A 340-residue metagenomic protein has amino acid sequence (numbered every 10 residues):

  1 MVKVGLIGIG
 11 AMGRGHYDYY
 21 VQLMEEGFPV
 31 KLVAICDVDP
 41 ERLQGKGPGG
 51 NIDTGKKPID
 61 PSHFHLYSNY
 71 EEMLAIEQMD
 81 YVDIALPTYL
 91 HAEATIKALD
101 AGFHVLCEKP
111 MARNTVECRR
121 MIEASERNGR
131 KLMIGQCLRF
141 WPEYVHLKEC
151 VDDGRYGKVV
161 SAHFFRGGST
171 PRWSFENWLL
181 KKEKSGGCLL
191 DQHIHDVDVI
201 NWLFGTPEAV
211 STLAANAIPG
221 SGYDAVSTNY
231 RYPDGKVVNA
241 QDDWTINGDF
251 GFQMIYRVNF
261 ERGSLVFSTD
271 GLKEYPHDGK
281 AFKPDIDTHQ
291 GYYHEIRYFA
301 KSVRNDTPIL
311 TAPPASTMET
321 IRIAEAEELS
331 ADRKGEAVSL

Functional and structural regions predicted by a protein language model:
M1, Y81-D83, P233, K301-L340: C-terminal helix-rich "cap/oligomerization" subdomain common to oxidoreductases
M1-A101, R119, R127-N128: N-terminal glycine-/serine-/threonine-rich beta1-alpha1-beta2 phosphate-ribose binding loop of Rossmann-like
M12, L138-P219, K334: Predominantly a Rossmann-like dinucleotide-binding segment in NAD(P)-dependent oxidoreductases
G15, I286-R297, A312: Active-site loop of classical SDR/Rossmann-like NAD(P)-dependent oxidoreductases, centered on the catalytic Tyr-X3-Lys
G102, G129, G154, G235 (+1 more regions): Glycine-centered short loops/turns at secondary-structure junctions
C107, R113, L132-I134, A240 (+1 more regions): Hydrophobic residues in well-ordered beta-strands that form the structural core
M111-K131: Rossmann-fold NAD(P)-binding glycine/threonine-rich loop
D191, V197-G271, I296-T307, E327 (+1 more regions): Contiguous beta-strand/loop segments that form the cofactor/metal-binding neighborhood of enzyme cores
